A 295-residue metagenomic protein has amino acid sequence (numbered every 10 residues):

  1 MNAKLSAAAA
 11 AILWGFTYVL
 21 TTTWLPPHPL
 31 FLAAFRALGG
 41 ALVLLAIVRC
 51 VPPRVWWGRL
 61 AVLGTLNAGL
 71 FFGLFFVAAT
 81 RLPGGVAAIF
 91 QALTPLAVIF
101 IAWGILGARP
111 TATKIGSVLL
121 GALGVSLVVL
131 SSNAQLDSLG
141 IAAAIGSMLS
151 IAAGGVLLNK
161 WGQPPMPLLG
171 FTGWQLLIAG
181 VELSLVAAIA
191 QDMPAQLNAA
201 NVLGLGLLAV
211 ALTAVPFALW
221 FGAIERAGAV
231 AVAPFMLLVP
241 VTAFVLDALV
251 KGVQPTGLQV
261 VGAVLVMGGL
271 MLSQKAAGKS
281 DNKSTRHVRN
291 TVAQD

Functional and structural regions predicted by a protein language model:
M1-K4, L25-A34, P52-G58, L130-A153 (+2 more regions): Juxtamembrane helix-entry segments on the extracytoplasmic side of multipass membrane proteins
L5, F35-A37, L130-S131, L237-D295: C-terminal-most transmembrane helix of multi-pass membrane proteins
A11, A34-F35, A68, F72 (+3 more regions): Helix-helix packing/entry segments at the starts of transmembrane helices
L13-Y18, L45-Q91, I99-I101, V125-L127 (+1 more regions): Specific transmembrane alpha-helical segments of multi-pass solute transporters/efflux pumps, especially DMT/EamA
V19-T22, G40-L45, V98-I99, Q135-Q191 (+3 more regions): Transmembrane alpha-helical segments that form core, pore/gating elements of small-molecule transporters/exporters
W24, L32, A78, G104-P110 (+7 more regions): Hydrophobic/aromatic residues within transmembrane alpha-helices of multi-pass small-molecule transporters
F31-L42, F76-R109, K114, S147 (+1 more regions): Specific alpha-helical transmembrane segments that line the substrate/conduction pathway and gating interfaces
L44, I101, P110-L130, M148-I151 (+4 more regions): Hydrophobic transmembrane alpha-helices of multi-pass small-molecule transport proteins
